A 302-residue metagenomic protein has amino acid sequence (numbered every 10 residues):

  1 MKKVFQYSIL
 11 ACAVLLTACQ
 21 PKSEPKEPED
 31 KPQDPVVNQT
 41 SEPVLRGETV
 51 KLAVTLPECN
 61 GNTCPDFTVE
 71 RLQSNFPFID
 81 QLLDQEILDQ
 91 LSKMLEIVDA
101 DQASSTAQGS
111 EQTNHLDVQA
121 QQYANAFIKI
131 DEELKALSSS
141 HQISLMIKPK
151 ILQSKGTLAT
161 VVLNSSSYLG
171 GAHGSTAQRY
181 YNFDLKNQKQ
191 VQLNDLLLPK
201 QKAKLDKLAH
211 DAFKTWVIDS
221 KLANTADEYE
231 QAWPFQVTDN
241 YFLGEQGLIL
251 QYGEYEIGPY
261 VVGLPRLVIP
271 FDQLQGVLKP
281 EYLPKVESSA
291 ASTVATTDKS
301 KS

Functional and structural regions predicted by a protein language model:
M1-S8: Bacterial N-terminal signal peptides that target proteins for export
L15-A18: C-terminal motif of bacterial Sec signal peptides marking the signal peptidase cleavage site
Q20-S302: Compositionally biased intrinsically disordered regions enriched in Thr/Gly
